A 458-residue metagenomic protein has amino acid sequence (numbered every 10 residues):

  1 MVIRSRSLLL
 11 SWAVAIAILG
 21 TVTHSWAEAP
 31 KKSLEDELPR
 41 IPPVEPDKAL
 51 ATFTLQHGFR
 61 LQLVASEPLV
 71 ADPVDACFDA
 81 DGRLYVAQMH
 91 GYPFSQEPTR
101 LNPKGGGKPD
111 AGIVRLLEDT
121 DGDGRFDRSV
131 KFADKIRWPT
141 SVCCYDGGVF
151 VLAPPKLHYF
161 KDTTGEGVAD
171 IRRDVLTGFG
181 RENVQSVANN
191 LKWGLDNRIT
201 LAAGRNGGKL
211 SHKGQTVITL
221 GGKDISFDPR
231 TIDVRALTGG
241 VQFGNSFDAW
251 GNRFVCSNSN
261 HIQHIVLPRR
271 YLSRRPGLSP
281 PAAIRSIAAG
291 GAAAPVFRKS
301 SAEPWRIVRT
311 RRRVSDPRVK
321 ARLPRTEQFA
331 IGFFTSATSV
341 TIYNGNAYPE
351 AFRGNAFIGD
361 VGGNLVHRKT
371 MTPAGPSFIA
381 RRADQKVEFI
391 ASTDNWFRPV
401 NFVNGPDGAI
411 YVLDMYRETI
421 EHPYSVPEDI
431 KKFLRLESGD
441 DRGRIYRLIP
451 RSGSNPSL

Functional and structural regions predicted by a protein language model:
M1-R6: N-terminal secretory signal peptides that target proteins for export/translocation
S7-L9, A13, A27: Serine/proline-rich low-complexity intrinsically disordered segments, especially terminal tails, linkers
S11-T21: Bacterial N-terminal signal peptides
A27-L458: Beta-propeller domains with acidic blade repeats across secreted/periplasmic ectodomains and cytosolic WD/CNH propellers
